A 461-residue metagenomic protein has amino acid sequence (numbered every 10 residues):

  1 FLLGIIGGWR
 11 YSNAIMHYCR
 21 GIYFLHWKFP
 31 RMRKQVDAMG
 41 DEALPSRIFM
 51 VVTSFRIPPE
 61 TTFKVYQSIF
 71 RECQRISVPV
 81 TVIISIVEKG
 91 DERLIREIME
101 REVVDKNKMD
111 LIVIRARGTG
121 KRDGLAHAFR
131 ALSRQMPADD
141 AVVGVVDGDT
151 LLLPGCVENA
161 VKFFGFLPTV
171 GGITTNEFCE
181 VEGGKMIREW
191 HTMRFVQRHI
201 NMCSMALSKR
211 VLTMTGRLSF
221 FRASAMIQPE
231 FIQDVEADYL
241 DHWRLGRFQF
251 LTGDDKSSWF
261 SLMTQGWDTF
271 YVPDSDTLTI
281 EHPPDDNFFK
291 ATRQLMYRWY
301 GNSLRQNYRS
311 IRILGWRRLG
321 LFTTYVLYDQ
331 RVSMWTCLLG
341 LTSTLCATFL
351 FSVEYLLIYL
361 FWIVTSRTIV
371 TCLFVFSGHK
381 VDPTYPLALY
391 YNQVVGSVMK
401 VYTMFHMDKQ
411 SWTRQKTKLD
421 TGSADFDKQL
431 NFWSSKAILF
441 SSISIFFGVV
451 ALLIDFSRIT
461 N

Functional and structural regions predicted by a protein language model:
F1-G40, S442-N461: N-terminal membrane-anchoring/stem segments of glycan-assembly enzymes
F1-G8, D329-S411, I445-N461: Membrane-embedded multi-pass helical conduit in multi-pass membrane proteins, especially envelope-biosynthetic
A14, Y18, E189, L295 (+5 more regions): Low-complexity, intrinsically disordered, cysteine-poor segments enriched in small/polar and charged residues
M32-L319: Non-transmembrane catalytic domains and loops of membrane-associated enzymes and transporters that build or traffic
V36-R56, V394-H406, S423-W433: Cytosolic juxtamembrane regulatory segments of multi-pass membrane proteins
V51-T53, P58-T62, R318-T336, L419-S444: Loop-to-transmembrane boundary segments
S68-I86, H282, L419-S442, D455-N461: Hydrophobic alpha-helical transmembrane segments and immediately flanking/interface helices in integral membrane
S310-L314, S411-F426: Juxtamembrane amphipathic/hinge helix adjacent to a transmembrane helix
